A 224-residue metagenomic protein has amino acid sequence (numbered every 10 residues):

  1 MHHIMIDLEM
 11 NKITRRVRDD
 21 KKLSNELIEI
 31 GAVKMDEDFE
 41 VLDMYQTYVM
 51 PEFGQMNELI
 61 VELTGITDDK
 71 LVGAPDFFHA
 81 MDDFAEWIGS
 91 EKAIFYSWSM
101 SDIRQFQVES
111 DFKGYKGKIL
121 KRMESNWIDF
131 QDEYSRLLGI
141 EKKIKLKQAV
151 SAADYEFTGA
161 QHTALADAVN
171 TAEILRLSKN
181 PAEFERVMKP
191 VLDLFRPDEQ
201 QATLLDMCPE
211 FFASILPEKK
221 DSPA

Functional and structural regions predicted by a protein language model:
H2-I4, L8-V108, G159: Conserved non-catalytic scaffold segment of RNase H-like nuclease domains
I6, I128, A166: Active-site flanking residues adjacent to catalytic metal/cofactor-binding acidic residues
M10-K12, D132, N170: Short, glycine/acidic-enriched loop or turn micro-motifs at the edges of active sites
Q55, V61-T64, L71, D132-A166: Active-site-proximal helix-loop-helix substrate-binding element of RNase H-like nuclease domains
S101-N126: Substrate-recognition/cap helix-loop segment adjacent to the acidic, metal-dependent catalytic center of Asp-based
E109-K113, A152, L177-P181: Active-site catalytic microenvironments for nucleophilic, acid-base chemistry
T163-R176: Acidic, divalent-metal-coordinating active-site segment for phosphoryl/phosphodiester hydrolysis, typified by short
E173-A224: Acidic two-metal-ion nuclease catalytic site recognized across multiple nuclease folds, prominently DnaQ/RNase D-T
